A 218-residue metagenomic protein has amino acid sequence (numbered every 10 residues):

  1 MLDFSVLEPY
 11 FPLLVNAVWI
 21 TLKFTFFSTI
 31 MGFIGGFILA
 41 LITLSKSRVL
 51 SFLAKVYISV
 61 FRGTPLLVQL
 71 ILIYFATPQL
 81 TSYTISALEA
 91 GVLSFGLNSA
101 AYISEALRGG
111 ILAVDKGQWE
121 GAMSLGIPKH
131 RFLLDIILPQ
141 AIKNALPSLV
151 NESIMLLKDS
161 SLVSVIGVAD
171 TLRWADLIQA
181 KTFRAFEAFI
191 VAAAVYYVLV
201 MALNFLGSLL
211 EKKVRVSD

Functional and structural regions predicted by a protein language model:
M1-D218: Transmembrane alpha-helices and adjacent helix-loop boundaries
